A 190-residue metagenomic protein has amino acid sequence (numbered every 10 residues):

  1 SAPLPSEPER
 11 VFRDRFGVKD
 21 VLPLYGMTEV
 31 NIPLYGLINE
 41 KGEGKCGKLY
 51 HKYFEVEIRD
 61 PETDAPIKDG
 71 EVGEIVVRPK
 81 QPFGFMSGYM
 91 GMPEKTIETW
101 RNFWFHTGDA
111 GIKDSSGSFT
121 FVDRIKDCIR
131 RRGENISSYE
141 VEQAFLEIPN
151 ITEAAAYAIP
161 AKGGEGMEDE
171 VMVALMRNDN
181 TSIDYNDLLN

Functional and structural regions predicted by a protein language model:
S1-G44, H51-E55: Gly/Ser/Thr-rich phosphate-binding loop
R13, G26, V77, K95 (+1 more regions): AMP-binding/adenylate-forming catalytic core of the ANL superfamily
V30, A65, G73, F83-G84 (+3 more regions): Glycine-centered loop/turn positions within well-structured domains that cap or flank conserved ligand/cofactor-binding
G42, L49-Y53, A65-E98: Conserved ATP/PPi-binding loop(s) of AMP-dependent carboxylate-activating enzymes
Y53, N102, I151: Short coil/loop residues immediately preceding or within conserved phosphate-binding loops of NTP-utilizing enzyme
I58-R59, I112: Hydrophobic beta-strand positions
